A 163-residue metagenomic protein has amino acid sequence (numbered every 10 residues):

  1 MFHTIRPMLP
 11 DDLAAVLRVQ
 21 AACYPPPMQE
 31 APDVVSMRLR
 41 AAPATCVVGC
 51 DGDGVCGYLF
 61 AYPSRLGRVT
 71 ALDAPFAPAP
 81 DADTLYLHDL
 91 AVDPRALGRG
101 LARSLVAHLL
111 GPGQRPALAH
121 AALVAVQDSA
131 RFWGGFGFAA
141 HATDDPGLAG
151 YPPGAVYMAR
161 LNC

Functional and structural regions predicted by a protein language model:
F2-V16: A short beta-loop-alpha structural element at the N-terminal edge of CoA-dependent acyl/N-acetyltransferase catalytic
P7, R18-A31: Helix-loop element at the rim of GNAT/NAT acetyltransferase active sites that forms part of the acceptor-substrate
L9, A79, V126-Q127, F136 (+1 more regions): C-terminal "cap" of GNAT-fold acetyltransferases
P25-G52, C56, F60-F76: Active-site rim helix/loop that mediates acceptor-substrate recognition in acyltransferases
Y58-A91, L97, D144-G154: Conserved acyl-donor/pantetheine-binding loop and adjacent beta-alpha core of acyl/acetyltransferases and related
V92, G98-G111: Conserved acetyl-CoA-binding loop-helix of GNAT-fold acetyltransferases
V106, G111-V126: Conserved GNAT acetyl-CoA-binding A-motif
